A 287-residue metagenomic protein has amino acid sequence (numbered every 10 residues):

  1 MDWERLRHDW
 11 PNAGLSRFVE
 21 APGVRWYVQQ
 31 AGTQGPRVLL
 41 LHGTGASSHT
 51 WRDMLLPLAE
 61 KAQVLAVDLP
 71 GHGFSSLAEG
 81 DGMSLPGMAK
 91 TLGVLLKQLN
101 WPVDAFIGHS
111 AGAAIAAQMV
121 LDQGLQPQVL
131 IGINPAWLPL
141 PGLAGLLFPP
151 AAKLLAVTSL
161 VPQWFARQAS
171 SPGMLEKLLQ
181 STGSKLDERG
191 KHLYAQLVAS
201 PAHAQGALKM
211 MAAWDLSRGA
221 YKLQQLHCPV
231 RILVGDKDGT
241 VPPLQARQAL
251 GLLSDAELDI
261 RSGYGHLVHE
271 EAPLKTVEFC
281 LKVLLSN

Functional and structural regions predicted by a protein language model:
M1-F18: An N-terminal hydrophobic leader/cap segment in hydrolases
N12, V19-P22, Y27-Q29, L65-A111 (+2 more regions): Active-site loop/oxyanion-hole signature of alpha/beta-hydrolase fold enzymes
V24, Q29-F74: Conserved HGGG/HGGXW glycine-rich cap/lid loop of the alpha/beta-hydrolase fold
W26, G142-L146, W164-Q224: Conserved alpha/beta-hydrolase catalytic His-Asp/Glu region
L121, P127-V161: Flexible "cap/lid" loop of the alpha/beta hydrolase fold
L226, I232-V234, D238: Short beta-strand/loop motif that positions the catalytic acidic residue of the alpha/beta-hydrolase fold
D236-V241, H266: Acidic catalytic loop of the alpha/beta-hydrolase fold
D255-N287: Catalytic active-site module of serine/aspartate enzymes centered on a nucleophile-bearing elbow/loop
